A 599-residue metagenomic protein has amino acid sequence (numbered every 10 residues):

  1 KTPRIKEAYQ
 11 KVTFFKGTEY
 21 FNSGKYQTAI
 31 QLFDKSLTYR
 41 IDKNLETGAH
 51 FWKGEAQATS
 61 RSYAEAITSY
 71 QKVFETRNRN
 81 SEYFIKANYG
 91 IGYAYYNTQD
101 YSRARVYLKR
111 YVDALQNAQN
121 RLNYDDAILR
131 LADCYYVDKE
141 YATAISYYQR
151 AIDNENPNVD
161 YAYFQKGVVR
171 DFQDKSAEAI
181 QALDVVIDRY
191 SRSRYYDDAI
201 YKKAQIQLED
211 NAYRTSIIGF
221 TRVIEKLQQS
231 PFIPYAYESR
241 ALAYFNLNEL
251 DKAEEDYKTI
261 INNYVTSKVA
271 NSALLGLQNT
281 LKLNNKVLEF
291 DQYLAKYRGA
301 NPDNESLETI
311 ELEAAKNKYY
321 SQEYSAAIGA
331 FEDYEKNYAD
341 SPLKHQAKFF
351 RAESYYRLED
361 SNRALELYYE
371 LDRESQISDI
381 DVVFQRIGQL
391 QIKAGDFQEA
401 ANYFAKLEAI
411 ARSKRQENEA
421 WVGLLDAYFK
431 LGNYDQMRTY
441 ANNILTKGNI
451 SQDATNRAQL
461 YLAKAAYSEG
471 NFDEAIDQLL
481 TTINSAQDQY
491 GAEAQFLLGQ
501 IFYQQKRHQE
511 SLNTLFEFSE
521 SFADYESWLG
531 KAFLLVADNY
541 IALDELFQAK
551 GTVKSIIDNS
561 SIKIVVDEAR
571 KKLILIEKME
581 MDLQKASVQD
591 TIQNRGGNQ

Functional and structural regions predicted by a protein language model:
K1-Q599: Acidic, polar-rich low-complexity tracts and alpha-helical solenoid repeat scaffolds
